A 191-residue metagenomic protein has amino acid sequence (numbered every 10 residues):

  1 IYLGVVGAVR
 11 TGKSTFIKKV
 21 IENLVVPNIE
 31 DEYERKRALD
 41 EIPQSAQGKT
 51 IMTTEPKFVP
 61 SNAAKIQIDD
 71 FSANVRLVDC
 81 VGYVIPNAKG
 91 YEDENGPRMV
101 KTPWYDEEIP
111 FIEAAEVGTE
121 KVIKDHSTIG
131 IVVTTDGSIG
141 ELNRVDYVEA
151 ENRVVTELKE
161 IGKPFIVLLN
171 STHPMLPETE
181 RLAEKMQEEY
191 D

Functional and structural regions predicted by a protein language model:
I1, P27-E30, A38, I42 (+4 more regions): Catalytic or ion-translocation cores adjacent to nucleophile or general acid/base/metal-coordination motifs in diverse
I1-D106, K124: Conserved G1/Walker A P-loop phosphate-binding module
T11, V20, A114, D146-R153 (+2 more regions): Charged, alpha-helix-enriched surfaces in structured cytosolic catalytic cores of large nucleotide-utilizing machines
I66-F71, V122-H126, E157-I161, Q187: Conserved catalytic network of the ASCE P-loop NTPase/AAA+ motor domain
A73-R76, T128-I129, P164: Loop/turn-to-beta-strand initiation segments
P86-Y91, L142-V145, E178-T179: Short, conserved acidic/polar surface loops in the N-terminal third of protein domains
R98-E149, I166, T172-L176: Conserved Switch II/interswitch segment of TRAFAC-class P-loop GTPases
R153-I166, S171-D191: Canonical P-loop GTPase G-domain recognition
